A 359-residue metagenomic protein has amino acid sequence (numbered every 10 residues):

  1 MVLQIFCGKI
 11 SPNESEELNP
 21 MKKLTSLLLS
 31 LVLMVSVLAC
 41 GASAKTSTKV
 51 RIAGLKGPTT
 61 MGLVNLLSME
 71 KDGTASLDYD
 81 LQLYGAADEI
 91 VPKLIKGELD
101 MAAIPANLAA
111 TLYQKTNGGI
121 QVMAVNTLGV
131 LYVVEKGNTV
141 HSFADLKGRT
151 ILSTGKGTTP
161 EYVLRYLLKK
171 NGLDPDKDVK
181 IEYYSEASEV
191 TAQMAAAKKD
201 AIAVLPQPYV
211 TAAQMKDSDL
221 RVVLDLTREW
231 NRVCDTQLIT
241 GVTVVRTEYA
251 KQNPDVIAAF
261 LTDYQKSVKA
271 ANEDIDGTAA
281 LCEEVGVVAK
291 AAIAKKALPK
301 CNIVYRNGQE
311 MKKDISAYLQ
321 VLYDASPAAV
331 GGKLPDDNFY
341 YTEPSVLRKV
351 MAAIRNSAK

Functional and structural regions predicted by a protein language model:
M1-K49, R348-K359: Short, low-complexity disordered leader/linker segments with a strong preference for bacterial N-terminal type II
K45-D178, E182-Y183, Q207, R221-L224: Short, glycine-/small- and polar/acidic-enriched structural segments that line small-molecule recognition paths
N65-L67, L131-S142, Q237-V256, V304-N307: A bilobed periplasmic-binding-protein/Venus flytrap-type ligand-binding module shared by bacterial periplasmic
E70-D78, R228-T236, I303-M311: Short, solvent-exposed loop/beta-turn-alpha elements that line the ligand-binding surface or hinge of extracytoplasmic
N107-L108, E189-E283: Pocket-lining segment of extracytoplasmic ligand-binding domains
V125-E135, R221-Y249, P299-K300, D337-L347: Periplasmic-binding protein-like
A250-A329: Secondary-structure end/capping motifs
S316, Q320-K359: Conserved C-terminal helix/tail region of periplasmic/extracytoplasmic solute-binding proteins
